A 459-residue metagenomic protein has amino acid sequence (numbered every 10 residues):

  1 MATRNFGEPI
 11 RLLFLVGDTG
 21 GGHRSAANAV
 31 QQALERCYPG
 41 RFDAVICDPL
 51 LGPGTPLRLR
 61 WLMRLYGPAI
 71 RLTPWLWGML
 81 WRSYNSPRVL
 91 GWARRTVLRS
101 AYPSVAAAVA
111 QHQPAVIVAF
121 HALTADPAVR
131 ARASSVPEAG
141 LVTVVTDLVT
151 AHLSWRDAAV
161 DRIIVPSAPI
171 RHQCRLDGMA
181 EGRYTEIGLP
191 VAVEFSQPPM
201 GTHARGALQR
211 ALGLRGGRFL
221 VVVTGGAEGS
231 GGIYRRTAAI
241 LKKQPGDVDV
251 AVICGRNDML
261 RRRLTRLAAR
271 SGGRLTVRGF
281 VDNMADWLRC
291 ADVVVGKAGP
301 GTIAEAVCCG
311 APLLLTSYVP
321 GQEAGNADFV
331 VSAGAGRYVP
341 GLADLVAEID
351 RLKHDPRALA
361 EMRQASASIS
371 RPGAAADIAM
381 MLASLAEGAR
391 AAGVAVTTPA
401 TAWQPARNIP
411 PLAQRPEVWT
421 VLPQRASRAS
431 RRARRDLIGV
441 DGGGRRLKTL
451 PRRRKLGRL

Functional and structural regions predicted by a protein language model:
A29, A33-A108: Conserved N-terminal ligand/cofactor-binding loop architecture of enzyme catalytic domains
A133-M200: Active-site-proximal region of nucleotide-activated glycan assembly enzymes, centered on histidine/acidic-rich loops
M200, A204, R337, L342 (+2 more regions): Conserved donor-nucleotide binding/catalytic region of nucleotide-linked donor-dependent transferases
T202-R210, L214-A291, A324: Donor-nucleotide binding loops and adjacent catalytic segments primarily of GT-B fold Leloir glycosyltransferases
R289-G299: Acidic donor-binding loop of glycosyltransferase active sites
V294-G296, P312-G321: Short hydrophobic beta-strand element within catalytic cores of glycosyltransferases and related nucleotide-activated
G321-I349: Change "using UDP/GDP/dTDP sugars" to "using nucleotide sugars
R357-L459: C-terminal amphipathic helix plus adjacent low-complexity, charged tail appended to glycosyltransferase catalytic
